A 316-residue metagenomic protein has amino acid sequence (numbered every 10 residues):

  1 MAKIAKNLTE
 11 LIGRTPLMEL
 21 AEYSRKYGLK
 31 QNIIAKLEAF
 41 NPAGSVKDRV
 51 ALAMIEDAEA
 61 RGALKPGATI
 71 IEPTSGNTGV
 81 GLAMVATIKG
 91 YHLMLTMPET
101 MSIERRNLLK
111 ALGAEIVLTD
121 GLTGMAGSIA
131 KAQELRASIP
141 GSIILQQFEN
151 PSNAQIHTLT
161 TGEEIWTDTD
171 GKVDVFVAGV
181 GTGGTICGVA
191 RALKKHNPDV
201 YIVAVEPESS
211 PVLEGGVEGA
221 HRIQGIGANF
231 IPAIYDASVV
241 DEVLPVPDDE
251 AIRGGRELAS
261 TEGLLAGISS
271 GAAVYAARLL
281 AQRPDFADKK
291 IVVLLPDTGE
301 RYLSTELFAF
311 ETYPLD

Functional and structural regions predicted by a protein language model:
M1-D316: PLP-dependent amino-acid enzyme catalytic core
